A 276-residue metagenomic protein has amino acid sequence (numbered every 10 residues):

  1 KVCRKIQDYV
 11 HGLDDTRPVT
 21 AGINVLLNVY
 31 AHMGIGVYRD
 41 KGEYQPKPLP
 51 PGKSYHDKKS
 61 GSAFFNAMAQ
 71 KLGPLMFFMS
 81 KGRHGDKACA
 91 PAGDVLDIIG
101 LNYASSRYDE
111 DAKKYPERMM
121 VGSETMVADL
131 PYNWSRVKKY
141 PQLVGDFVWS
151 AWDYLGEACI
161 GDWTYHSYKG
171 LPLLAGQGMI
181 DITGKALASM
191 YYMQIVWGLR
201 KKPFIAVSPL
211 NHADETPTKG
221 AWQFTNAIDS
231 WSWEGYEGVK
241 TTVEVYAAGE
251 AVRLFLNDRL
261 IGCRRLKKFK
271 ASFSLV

Functional and structural regions predicted by a protein language model:
C3: Aromatic/hydrophobic pocket-lining residues that form the small-molecule binding cavity in soluble enzyme cores
D8-H11, P18-V276: Substrate-binding clefts and catalytic carboxylate motifs of secreted carbohydrate-active enzymes
